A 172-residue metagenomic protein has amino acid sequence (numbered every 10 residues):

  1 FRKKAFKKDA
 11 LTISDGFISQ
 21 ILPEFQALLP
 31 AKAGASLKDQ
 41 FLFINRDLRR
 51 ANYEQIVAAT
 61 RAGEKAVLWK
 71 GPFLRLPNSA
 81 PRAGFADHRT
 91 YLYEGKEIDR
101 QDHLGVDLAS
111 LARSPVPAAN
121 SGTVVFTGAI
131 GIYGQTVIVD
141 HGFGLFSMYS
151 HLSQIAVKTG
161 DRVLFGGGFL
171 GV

Functional and structural regions predicted by a protein language model:
F1-G95: Non-catalytic extracellular/periplasmic "stalk" and linker regions immediately N-terminal to catalytic or recognition
R75-V172: Catalytic cores of peptidoglycan-degrading enzymes
